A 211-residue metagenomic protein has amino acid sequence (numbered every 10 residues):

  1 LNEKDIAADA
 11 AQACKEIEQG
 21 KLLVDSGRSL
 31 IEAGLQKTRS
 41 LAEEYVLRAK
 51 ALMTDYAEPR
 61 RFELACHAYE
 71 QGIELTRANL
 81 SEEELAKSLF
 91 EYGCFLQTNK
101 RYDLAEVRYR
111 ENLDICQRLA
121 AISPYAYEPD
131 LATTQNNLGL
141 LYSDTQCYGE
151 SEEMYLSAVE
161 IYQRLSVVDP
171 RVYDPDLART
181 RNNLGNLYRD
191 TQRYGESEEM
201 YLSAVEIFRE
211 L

Functional and structural regions predicted by a protein language model:
L1-L41, D55-E58: Long, domain-scale regions corresponding to catalytic signaling modules most often appended to membrane systems
A7-A10, G20, E58, F62 (+3 more regions): TPR-repeat structural position
K21-G27, I31-G34, T38, L52 (+6 more regions): Alpha-helical junction/boundary sensor with strong preference for TPR arrays
Q36-E43, E63, L80-E83, I122 (+3 more regions): Residue signature of alpha-solenoid helical repeat architecture, marking inter-repeat boundaries and helix-start
V46-T54, E83-T98, P129-D144, P175-D190: Conserved alpha-helical positions within TPR/SEL1-like repeat arrays
R118, P124-Y125, P129-A132, R164 (+5 more regions): Conserved positions within tandem-repeat grammars
